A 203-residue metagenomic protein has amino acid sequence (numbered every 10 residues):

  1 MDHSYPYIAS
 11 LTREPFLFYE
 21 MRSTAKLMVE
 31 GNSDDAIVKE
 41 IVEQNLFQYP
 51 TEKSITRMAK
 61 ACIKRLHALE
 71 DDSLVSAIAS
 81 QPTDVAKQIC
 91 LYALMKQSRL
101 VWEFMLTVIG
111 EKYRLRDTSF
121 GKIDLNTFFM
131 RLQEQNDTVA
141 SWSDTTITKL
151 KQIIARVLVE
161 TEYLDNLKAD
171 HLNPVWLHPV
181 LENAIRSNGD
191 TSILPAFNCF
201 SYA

Functional and structural regions predicted by a protein language model:
M1-Q88: Eukaryotic partner-binding/assembly regions in large regulatory complexes
L11, T24-G31, D84, L94-M95 (+3 more regions): Leucine-rich, amphipathic alpha-helical/linker segments
L17, D35, T51-T56, S98 (+3 more regions): Alpha-helix N-cap/helix-initiation sites
Q88-Y92, K96-T118: Positively charged, polyanion-binding regions of nucleic-acid-associated proteins
E103-T107, T127, R156: Contiguous, well-ordered alpha-helical segments that form the cores/surfaces of helical PPI scaffolds
I109, Y113, Q133-W142: Long, low-complexity intrinsically disordered regions
G121-Q135: DNA-recognition alpha helix
A140-A203: Accessory, usually C-terminal, subdomains that scaffold auxiliary metal cofactors
